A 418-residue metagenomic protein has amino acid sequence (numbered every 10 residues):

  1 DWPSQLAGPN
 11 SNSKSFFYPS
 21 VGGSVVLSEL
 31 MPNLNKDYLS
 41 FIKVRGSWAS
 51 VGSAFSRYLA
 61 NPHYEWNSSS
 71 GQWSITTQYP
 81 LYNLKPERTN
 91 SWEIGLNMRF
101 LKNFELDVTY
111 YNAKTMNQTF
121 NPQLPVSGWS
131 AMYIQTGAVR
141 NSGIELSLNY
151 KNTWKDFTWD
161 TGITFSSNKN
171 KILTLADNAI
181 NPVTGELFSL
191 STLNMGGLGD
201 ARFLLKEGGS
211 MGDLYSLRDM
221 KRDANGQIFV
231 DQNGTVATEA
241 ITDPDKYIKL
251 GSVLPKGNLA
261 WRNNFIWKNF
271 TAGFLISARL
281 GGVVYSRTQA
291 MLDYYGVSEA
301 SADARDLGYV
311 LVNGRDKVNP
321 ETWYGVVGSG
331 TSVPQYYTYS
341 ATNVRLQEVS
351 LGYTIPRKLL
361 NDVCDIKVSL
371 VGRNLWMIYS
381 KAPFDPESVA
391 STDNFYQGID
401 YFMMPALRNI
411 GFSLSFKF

Functional and structural regions predicted by a protein language model:
D1-G8, K14-E29, T89-N90, K102-L106 (+7 more regions): Surface-exposed extracellular loop regions of Gram-negative outer-membrane beta-barrel proteins
Q5-L6, R279-K367, V371-R373: Extracytoplasmic gating/loop element in the C-terminal half of outer-membrane beta-barrel translocons and assembly
G8-S13, N35-D37, S50-H63, Q118-P122 (+4 more regions): Outer-membrane beta-barrel and related beta-rich outer-membrane complex signature in Gram-negative bacteria
S28-I42, N103, T153-W159, I172-N178 (+4 more regions): Short loop/turn motifs that connect adjacent beta-strands in outer-membrane beta-barrel proteins
L39-L84, N112-T136, L173-A176: Surface-exposed extracellular loop regions of Gram-negative outer-membrane beta-barrel proteins, predominantly
N61-L106, M132-W154, M195-L198, S252-N258 (+1 more regions): Outer-membrane beta-barrel signature, preferentially recognizing the C-terminal barrel domain of Gram-negative
I134-G137, T153-V253, D293, S380-P383: Conserved small-residue
T136-N141, G185-R218, D223-N225, A300 (+3 more regions): C-terminal beta-signal and terminal closure region of outer-membrane beta-barrel proteins
